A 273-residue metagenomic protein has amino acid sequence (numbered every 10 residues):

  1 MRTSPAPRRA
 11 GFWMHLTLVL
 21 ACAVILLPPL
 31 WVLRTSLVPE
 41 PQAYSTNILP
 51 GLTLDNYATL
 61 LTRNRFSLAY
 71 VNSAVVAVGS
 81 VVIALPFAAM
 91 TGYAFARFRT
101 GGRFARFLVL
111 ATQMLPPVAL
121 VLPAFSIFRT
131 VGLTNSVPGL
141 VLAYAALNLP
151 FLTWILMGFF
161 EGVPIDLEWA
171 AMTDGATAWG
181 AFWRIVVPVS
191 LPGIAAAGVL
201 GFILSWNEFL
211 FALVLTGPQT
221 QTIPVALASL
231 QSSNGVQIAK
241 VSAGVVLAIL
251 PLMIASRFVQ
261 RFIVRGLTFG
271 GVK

Functional and structural regions predicted by a protein language model:
R2-K273: A hydrophobic, multi-pass inner-membrane permease signature
